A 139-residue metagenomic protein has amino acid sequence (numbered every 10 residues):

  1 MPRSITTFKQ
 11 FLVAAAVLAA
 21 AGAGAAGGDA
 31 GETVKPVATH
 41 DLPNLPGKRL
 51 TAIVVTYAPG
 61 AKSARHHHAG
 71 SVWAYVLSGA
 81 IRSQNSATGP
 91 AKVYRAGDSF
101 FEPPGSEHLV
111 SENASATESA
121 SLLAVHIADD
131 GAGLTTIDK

Functional and structural regions predicted by a protein language model:
P2-L12: Bacterial N-terminal signal peptides that target proteins for export
A15-A25: Hydrophobic h-region of N-terminal signal peptides that target proteins for export in Gram-negative bacteria
G31-A64: A short glycine-rich, His/Asp/Glu-containing loop-to-beta-strand
L42-G47, Y57, N85-S106: Short acidic-glycine-tyrosine-enriched beta hairpin
T56, G70-S83: Short, conserved beta-strand element in jelly-roll/cupin
K62-A64, R82, D98-N113: Histidine-centered metal-chelating micro-motifs
R65-H67, S71-V76, K92, F100: His/acidic/aromatic-lined binding-pocket segments of jelly-roll/cupin-type domains and related regulatory beta-sandwich
S106-A132: Ligand-binding loop in jelly-roll beta-barrel domains
